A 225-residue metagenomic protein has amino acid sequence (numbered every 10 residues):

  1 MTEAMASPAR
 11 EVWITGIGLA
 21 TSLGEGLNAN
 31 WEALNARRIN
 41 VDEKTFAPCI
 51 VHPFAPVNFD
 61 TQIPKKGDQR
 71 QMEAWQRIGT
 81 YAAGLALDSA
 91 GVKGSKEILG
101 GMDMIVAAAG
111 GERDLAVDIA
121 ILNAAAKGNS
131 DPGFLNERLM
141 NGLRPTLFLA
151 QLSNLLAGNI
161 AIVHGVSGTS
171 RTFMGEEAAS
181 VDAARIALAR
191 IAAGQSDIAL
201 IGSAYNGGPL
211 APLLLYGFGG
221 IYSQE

Functional and structural regions predicted by a protein language model:
M1-T169, V181, A189-A193, A204-G208 (+1 more regions): Conserved "HGTGT" condensation-loop signature of ketosynthase/thiolase-family condensing enzymes that catalyze
T172-A178: Short beta->alpha junction loops
I186: Internal active-site segments that recognize and position negatively charged phosphoryl groups and nucleotide moieties
Q195-A199: Short, high-confidence coil segments that cap the C-terminus of an alpha-helix and link into the following beta-strand
